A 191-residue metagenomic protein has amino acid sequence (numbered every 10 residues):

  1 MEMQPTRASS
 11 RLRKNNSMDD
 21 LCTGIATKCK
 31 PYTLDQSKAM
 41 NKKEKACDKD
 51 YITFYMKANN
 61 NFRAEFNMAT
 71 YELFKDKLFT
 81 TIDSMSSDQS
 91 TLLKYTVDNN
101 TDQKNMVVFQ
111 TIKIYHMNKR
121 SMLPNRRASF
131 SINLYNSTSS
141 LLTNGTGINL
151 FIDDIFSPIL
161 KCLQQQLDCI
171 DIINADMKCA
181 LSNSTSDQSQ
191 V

Functional and structural regions predicted by a protein language model:
M1-K30, L141, N174-V191: Polybasic, low-complexity terminal segments and linkers that are predominantly intrinsically disordered and enriched
C22-F130, D153-P158: Short Lys/Arg-enriched alpha/beta "domain-start" segment
I132-L134: Gly/Ser-centered flexible loop/linker motifs
N136-D187: Eukaryotic regulatory low-complexity N-terminal regions enriched in Ser/Thr, Pro, acidic
